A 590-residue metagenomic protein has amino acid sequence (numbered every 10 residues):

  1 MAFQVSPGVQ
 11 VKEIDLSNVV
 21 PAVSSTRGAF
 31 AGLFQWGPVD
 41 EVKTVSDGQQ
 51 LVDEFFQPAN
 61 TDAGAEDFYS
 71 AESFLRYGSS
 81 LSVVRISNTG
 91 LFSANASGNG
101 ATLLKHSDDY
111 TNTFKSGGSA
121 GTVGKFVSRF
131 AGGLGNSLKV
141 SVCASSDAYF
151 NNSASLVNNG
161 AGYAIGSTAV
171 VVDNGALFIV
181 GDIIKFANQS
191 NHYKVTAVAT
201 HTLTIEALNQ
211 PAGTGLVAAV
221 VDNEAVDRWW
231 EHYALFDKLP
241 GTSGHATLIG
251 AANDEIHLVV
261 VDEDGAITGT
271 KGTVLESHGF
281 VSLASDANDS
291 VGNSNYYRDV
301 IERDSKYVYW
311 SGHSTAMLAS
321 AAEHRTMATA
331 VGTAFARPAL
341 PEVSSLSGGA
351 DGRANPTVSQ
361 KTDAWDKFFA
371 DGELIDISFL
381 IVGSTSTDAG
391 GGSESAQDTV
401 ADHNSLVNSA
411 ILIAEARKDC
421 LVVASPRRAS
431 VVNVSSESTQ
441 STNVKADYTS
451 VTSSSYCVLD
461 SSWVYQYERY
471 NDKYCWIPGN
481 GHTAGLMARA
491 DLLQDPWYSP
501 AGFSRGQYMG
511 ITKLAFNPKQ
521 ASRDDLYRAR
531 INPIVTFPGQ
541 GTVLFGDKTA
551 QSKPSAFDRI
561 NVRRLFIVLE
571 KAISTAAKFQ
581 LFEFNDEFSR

Functional and structural regions predicted by a protein language model:
M1-K105, D109-T113, G124-K125, R129 (+5 more regions): Structured, hydrophobic secondary-structure cores that serve as assembly/anchoring elements
P7, E13, A59, A96-N112 (+2 more regions): Charged, amphipathic alpha-helical segments
V23, Y163, V171, L177 (+9 more regions): Generic structural signal for beta-strand residues in well-ordered domains
F114-V127, G133-E224: Autoprocessing Asn-cyclization modules and mimics
I179-D182, W229-I249, D254-H257, D558 (+3 more regions): Extracellular attachment fibers and their assembly/anchoring modules in secreted or virion-surface proteins
S243-V281: Extreme N-terminal leader/targeting regions
G272-W310: E2/UBC-UEV (E2-variant) core
